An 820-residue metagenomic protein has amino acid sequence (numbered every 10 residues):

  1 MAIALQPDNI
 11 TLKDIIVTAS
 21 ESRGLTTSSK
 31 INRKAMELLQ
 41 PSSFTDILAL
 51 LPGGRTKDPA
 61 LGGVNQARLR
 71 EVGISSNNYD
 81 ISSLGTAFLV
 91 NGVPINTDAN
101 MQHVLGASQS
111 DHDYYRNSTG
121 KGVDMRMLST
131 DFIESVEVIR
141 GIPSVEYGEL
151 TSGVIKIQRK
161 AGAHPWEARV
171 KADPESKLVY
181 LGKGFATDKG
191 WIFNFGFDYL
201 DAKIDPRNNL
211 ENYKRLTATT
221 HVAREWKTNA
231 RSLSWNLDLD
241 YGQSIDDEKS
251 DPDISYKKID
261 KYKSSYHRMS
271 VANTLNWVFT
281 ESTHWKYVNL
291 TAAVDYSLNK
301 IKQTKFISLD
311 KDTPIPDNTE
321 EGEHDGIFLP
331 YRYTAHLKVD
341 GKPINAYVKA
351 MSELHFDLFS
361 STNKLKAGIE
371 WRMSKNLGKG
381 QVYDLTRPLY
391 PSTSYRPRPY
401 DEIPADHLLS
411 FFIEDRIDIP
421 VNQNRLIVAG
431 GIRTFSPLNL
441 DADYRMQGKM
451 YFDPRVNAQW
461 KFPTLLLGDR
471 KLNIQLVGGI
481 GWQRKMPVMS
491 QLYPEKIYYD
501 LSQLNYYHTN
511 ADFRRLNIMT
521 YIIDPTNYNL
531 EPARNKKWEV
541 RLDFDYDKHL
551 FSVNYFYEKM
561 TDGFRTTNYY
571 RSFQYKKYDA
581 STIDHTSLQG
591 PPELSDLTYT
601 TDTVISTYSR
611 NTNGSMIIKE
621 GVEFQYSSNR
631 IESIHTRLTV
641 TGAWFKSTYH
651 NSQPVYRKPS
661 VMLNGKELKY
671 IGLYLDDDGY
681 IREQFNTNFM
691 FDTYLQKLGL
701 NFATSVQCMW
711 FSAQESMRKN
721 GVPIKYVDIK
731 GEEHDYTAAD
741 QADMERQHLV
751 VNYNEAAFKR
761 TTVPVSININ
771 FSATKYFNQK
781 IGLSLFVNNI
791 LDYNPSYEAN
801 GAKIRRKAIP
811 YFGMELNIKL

Functional and structural regions predicted by a protein language model:
A2-A4, F44-I47, A67-R68, L89 (+2 more regions): N-terminal periplasmic accessory domains that precede and gate Gram-negative outer-membrane beta-barrel machines
A2-E37: Short, acidic, small-residue-rich periplasmic hinge/interaction motif at the N-terminus of Gram-negative outer-membrane
T45, A49-A107: Extracytoplasmic beta-strand/coil segments of soluble accessory domains associated with Gram-negative outer-membrane
V93-I139: Short acidic/polar hinge/loop motifs at secondary-structure boundaries that mediate gating or recognition
S108, R484, M560-D562, T566-N568 (+2 more regions): C-terminal beta-signal and adjacent terminal beta-strands/loops of Gram-negative outer-membrane beta-barrel proteins
W226-S244, Y262-D443, G621-E623: Face-selective signature of the C-terminal outer-membrane beta-barrel domain
E402-L550, N554-K559: Structural signature of Gram-negative outer-membrane beta-barrels, strongest in the C-terminal barrel of TonB-dependent
V421-L426, K576-K719: Gram-negative outer-membrane beta-barrel transporters
